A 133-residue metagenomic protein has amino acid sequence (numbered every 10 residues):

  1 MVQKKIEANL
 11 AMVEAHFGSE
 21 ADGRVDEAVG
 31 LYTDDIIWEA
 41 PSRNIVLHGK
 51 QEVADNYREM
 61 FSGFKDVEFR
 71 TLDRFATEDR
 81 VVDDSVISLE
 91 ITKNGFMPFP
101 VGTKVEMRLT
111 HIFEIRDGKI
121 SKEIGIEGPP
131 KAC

Functional and structural regions predicted by a protein language model:
M1-A8, G18, E39, A54-C133: A beta-strand edge to alpha-helix "cap/lid" segment located at domain peripheries
M1-D34: Short, low-complexity N-terminal intrinsically disordered segments enriched in polar/charged residues
E14, G30, Q51-R58: Internal, well-ordered alpha-helical scaffold/interface segments that support domain packing or protein-protein contacts
A21, L47, E123: Short glycine/serine/threonine-biased micro-segments
D35, I45-D55: Short beta-edge strand/loop motif at the mouth of beta-sheet-based domains
